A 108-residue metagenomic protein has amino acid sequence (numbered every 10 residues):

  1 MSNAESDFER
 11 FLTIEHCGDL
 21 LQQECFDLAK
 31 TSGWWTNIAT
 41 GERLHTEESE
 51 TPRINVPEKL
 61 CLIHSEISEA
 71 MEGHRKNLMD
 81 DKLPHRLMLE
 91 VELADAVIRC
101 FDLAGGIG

Functional and structural regions predicted by a protein language model:
M1-G108: Flexible "arm" and connector segments at domain edges
